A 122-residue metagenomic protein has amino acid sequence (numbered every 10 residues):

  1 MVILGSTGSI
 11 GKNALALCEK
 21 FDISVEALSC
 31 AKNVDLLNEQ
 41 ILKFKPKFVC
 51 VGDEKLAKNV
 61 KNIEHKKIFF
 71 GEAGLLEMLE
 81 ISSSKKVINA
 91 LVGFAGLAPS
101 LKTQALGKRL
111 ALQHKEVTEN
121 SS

Functional and structural regions predicted by a protein language model:
M1-K47: N-terminal Rossmann-like dinucleotide-binding module
V34-L37, E54-V60: Short, charged/polar "capping" segments at the starts of alpha-helices and the immediately preceding loops
K45-K47, H65-K67, L106-R109: A short helix->loop->beta-strand "cap" motif at the edges of active sites that frequently abuts
C50-G52, K67-G74: Short acidic-hydrophobic, aromatic-tinged amphipathic segments that line or gate anion-handling sites
G52-D53, L112-K115: Short beta->alpha connector loops at strand-helix junctions that form conserved, small/polar/Pro-enriched
K58-F70: Short acidic, glycine/proline-enriched helix-loop-strand junctions
V60, F94-L106, K115-S122: Rossmann-fold NAD(P)-binding glycine/threonine-rich loop
F70-K102: Beta-loop-alpha module in the N-terminal Rossmann-like domain of NAD(P)-dependent dehydrogenases, especially those
